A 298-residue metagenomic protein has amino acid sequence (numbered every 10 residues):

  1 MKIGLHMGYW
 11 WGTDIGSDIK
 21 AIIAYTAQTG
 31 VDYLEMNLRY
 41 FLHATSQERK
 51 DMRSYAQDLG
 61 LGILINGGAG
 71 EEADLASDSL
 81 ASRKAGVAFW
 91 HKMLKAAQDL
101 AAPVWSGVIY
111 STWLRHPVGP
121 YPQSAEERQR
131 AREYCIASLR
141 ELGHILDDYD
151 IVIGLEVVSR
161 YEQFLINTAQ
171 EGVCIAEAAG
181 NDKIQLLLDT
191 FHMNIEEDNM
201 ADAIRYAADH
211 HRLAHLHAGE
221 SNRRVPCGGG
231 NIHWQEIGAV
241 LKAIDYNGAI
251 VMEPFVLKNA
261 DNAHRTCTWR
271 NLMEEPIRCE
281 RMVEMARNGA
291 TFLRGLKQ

Functional and structural regions predicted by a protein language model:
M1-W11, G16-G30, Q57, A101-P103 (+2 more regions): Histidine-acidic metal/acid-base catalytic patches
Y9-W11, L38-Y40, A69-E71, I109-W113 (+4 more regions): Active-site-proximal loop/turn and secondary-structure-junction residues that shape catalytic pockets, frequently
S17, Q57-G62, A76-Q185, P276 (+1 more regions): Active-site acidic/histidine proton-transfer and metal-coordination neighborhood in alpha/beta enzyme cores
Y25-T45, G67, E72: N-terminal substrate-binding region of glycoside hydrolase catalytic domains
L34, L64-N66, W105, I153 (+2 more regions): Hydrophobic residues within beta-strands of alpha/beta enzymes
E35-Q57, I109-H116: Glycine-rich, proline-tolerant flexible connector loops at the mouths of alpha/beta enzymes
E72-D74, W113-V118, N259-H264: Short acidic/His/Gly/Ser-rich catalytic and metal-binding motifs that mark active-site loops of diverse hydrolases
